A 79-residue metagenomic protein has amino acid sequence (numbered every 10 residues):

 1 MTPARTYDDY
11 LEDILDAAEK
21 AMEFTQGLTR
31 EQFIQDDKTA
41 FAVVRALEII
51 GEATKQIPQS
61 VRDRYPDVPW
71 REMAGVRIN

Functional and structural regions predicted by a protein language model:
M1-N79: Solvent-exposed interaction patches of small proteins and small membrane subunits
